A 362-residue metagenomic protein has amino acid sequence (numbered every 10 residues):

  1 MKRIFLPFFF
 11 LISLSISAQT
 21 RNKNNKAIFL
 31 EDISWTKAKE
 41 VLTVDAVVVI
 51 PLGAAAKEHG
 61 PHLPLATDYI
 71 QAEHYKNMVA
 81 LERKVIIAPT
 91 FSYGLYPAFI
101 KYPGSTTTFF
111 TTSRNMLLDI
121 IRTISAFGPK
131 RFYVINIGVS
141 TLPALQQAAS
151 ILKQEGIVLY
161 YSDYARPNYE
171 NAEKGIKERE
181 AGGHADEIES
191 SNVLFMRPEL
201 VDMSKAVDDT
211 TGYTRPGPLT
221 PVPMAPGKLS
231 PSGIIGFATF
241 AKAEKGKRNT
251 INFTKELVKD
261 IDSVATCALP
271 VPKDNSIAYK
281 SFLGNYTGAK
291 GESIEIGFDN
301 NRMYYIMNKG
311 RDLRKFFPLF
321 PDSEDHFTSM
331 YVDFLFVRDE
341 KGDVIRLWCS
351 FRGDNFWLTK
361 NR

Functional and structural regions predicted by a protein language model:
M1-T20: Bacterial Sec-dependent N-terminal signal peptides
F5-L6, K259, W348: Intrinsically disordered, low-complexity segments enriched in glycine/proline and serine/threonine
L6, I50, A88, F317-F320: Hydrophobic alpha-helix-in-membranes signature
L6-L11, G128, L283, L335-V337: Compositionally biased, low-structure terminal segments
Q19-P97, P103-T111, N115-F132, I137-P270: Extended, histidine- and acidic-residue-enriched regions that form the cofactor-binding/catalytic faces
L269-R362: Peripheral terminal and inter-domain segments
